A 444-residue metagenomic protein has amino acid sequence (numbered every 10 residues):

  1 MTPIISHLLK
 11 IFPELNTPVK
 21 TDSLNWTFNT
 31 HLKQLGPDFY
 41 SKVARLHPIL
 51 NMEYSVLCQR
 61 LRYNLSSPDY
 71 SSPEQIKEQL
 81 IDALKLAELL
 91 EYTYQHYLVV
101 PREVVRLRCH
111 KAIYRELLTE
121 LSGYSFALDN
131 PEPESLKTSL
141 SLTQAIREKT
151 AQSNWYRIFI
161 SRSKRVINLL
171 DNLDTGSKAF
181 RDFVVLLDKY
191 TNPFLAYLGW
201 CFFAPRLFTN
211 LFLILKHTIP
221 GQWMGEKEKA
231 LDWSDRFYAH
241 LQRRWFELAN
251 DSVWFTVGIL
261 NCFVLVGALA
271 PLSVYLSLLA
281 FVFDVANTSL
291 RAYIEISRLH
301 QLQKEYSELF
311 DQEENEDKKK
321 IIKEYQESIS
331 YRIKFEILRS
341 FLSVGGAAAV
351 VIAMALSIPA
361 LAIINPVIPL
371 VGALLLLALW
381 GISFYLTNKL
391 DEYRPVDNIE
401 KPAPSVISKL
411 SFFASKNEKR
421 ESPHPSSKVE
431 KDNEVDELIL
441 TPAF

Functional and structural regions predicted by a protein language model:
M1-S340, V351-L375, Y385-T441: Glycine-rich, hydrophobic membrane-spanning regions of integral membrane proteins that mediate transport
F341-G345: Multi-pass alpha-helical transmembrane bundle typical of ion/small-solute transporters and intramembrane aspartyl
